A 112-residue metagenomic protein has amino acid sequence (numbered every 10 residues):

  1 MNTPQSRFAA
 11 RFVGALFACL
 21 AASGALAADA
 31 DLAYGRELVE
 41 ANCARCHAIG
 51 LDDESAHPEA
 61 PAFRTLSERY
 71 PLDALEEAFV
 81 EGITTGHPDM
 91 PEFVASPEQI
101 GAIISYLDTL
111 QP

Functional and structural regions predicted by a protein language model:
N2-G14: Bacterial N-terminal signal peptides that target proteins for export
C19-L38: Electrostatic cytochrome c docking/interface patches
L26-A28, D53-A56, A62, L66: His/Cys-centered metal/cofactor-coordination and adjacent catalytic loops
Y34-R36, L107-P112: A general structural signal for short secondary-structure boundary/capping elements
G35, E40-I49, I103: The canonical Cys-X-X-Cys-His
I49-D52, E77-A78: Short beta-strand/turn micro-motifs at beta-sheet edges
D52-D53, L72: Short, non-ligating residues that shape and space the ligands of small metal-coordination modules and catalytic
A62-L110: Extracytoplasmic electron-transfer domains, predominantly the class I c-type cytochrome c fold
